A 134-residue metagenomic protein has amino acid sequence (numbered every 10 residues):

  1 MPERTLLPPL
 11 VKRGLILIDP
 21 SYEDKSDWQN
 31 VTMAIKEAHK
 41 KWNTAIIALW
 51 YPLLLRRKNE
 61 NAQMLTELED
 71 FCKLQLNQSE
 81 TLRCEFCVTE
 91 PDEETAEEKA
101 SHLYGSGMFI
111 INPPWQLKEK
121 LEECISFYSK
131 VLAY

Functional and structural regions predicted by a protein language model:
M1-Y134: Class I S-adenosyl-L-methionine-dependent methyltransferase catalytic core
